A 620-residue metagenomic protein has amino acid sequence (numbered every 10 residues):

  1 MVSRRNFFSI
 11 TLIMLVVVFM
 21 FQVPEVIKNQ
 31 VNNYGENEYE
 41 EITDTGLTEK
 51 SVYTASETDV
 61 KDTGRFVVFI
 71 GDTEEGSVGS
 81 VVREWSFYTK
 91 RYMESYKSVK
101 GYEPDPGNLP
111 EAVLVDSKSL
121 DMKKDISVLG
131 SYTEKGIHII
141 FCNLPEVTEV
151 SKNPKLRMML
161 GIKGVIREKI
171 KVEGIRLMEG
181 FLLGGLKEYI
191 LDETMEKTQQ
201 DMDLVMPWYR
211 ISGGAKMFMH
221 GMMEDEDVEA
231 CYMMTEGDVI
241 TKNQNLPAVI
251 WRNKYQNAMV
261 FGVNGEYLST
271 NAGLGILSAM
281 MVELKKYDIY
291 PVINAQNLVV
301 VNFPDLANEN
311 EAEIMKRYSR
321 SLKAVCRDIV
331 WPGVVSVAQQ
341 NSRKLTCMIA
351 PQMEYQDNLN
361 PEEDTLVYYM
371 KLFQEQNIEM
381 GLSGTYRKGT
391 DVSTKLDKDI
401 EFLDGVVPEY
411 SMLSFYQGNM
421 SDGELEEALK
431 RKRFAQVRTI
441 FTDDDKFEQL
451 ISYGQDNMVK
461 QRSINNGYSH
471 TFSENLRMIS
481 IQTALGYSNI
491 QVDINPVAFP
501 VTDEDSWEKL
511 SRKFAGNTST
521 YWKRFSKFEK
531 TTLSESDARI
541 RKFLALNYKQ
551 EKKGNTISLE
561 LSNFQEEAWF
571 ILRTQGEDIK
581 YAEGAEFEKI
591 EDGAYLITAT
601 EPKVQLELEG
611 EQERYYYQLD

Functional and structural regions predicted by a protein language model:
N6-V18, K388-K460, V501: Catalytic domains of cell-wall/extracellular-matrix polysaccharide-remodeling enzymes, centered on de-N-acetylation
G64, L109-P110, D201-A295, Y487: A glycine-centered loop/beta-turn motif at secondary-structure junctions
G64-D72, K135, C142-V172, D305-A307 (+3 more regions): Metal-dependent polysaccharide deacetylase catalytic core of the NodB/CE4 family, i.e., the active-site-bearing domain
G107-M159, N257: Short alpha-beta junction capping motif
E146-C231: An acidic, glycine-rich "communication" segment
G265, Y287-D288, N294-P304, A338 (+2 more regions): Catalytic grooves of carbohydrate-active enzymes
E266-L372: Active-site beta->alpha N-cap acidic-glycine motif
T531-G576: Surface beta-strand/loop "capping" patches
